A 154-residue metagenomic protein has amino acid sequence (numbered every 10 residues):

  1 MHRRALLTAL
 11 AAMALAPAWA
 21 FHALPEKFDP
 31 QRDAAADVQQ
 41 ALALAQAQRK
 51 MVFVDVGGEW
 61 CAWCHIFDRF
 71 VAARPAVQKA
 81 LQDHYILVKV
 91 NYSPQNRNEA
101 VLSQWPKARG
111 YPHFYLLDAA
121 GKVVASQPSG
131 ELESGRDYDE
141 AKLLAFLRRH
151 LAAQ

Functional and structural regions predicted by a protein language model:
R3-L7: N-terminal export leaders
D33-K50: A short beta-strand-turn-helix
R49-E59: Short active-site neighborhood of thiol/selenol oxidoreductases, capturing the structured segment around
C61-H65, F114: The canonical Cys-X-X-Cys-His
H65-A80: Typically the conserved alpha-helix immediately C-terminal to a functionally engaged Cys/Sec in thioredoxin-like
V77-R97: Thiol-based oxidoreductase modules, predominantly thioredoxin-like and allied folds used for disulfide exchange
W105-Y115: Structural micro-motif
H113-A153: Non-catalytic, surface beta->alpha helical segment in thiol-disulfide oxidoreductase systems
